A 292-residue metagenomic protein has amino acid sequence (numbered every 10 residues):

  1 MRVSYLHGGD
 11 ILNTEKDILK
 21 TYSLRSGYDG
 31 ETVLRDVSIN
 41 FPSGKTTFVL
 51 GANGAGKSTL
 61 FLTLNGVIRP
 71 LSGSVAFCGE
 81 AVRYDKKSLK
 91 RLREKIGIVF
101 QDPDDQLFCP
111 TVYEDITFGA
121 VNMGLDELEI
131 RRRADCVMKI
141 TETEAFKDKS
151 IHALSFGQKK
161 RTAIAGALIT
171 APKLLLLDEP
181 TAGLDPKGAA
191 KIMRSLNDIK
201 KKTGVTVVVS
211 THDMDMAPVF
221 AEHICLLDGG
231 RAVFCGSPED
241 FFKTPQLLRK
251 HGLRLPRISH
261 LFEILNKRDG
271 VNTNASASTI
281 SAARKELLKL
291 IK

Functional and structural regions predicted by a protein language model:
N65: Helix-to-loop junction immediately C-terminal to a conserved catalytic motif
G73-Y84, L92: Conserved ABC transporter NBD signature motif
L128-F146: Conserved ABC ATPase "signature" region
S150-L154: Conserved ABC ATPase signature
A171: Conserved catalytic motifs of ABC-family nucleotide-binding domains
L175-D178: Catalytic Walker B motif of ABC-type/P-loop ATPase nucleotide-binding domains
G229-G230: Conserved ABC ATPase "signature" C-loop
